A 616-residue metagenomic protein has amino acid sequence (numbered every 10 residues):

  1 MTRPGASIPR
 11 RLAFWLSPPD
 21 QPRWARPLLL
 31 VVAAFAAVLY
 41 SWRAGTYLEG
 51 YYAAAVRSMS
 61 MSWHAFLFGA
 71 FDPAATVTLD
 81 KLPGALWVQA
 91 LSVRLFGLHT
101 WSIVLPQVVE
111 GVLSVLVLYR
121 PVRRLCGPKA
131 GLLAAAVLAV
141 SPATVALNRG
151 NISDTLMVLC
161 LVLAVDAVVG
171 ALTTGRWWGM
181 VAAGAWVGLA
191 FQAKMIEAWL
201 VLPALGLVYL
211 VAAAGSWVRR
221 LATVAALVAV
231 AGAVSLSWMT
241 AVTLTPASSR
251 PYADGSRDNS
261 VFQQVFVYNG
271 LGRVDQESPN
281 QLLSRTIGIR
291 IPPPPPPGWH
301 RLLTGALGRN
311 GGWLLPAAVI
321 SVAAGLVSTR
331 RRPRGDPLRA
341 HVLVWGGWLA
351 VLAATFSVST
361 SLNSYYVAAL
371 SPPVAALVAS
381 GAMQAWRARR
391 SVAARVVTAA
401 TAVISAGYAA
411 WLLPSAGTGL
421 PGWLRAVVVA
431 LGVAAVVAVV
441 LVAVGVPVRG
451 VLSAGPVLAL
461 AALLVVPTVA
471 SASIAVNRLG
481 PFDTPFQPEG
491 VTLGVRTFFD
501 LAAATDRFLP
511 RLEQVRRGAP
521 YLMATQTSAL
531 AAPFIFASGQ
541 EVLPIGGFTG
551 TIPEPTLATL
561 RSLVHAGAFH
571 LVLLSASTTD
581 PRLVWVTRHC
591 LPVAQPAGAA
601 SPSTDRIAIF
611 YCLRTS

Functional and structural regions predicted by a protein language model:
M1-P279, S284-V397, I404-Y408, F548-T549 (+2 more regions): Membrane-integral, polyisoprenol-dependent glycosyltransferases of the GT-C/oligosaccharyltransferase superfamily
S7, F14-P18, V440-V446, L613-R614: Helicase P-loop NTPase motor core of nucleic-acid translocases
A33, V465-G550, V564-W585, C590-R614: Short periplasmic/luminal acceptor-recognition loop of GT-C membrane glycosyltransferases, typified by
W42-G50, I152, L156, S237-G255 (+3 more regions): C-terminal region of N-terminal signal peptides and the immediate post-cleavage residues of exported proteins
H300, L509, L560-R561: Short hydrophobic/charged patches on amphipathic alpha-helices used for structural packing and interfaces
G308, S328, S359, V374 (+9 more regions): Hydrophobic alpha-helix feature that most strongly marks membrane-spanning transmembrane helices and their immediate
R389-A502: Transmembrane helical bundles and short interhelical boundary loops of multi-pass, membrane-embedded
P555-H565: A short, acidic, amphipathic alpha-helical segment used as a generic capping/interface helix at domain edges
